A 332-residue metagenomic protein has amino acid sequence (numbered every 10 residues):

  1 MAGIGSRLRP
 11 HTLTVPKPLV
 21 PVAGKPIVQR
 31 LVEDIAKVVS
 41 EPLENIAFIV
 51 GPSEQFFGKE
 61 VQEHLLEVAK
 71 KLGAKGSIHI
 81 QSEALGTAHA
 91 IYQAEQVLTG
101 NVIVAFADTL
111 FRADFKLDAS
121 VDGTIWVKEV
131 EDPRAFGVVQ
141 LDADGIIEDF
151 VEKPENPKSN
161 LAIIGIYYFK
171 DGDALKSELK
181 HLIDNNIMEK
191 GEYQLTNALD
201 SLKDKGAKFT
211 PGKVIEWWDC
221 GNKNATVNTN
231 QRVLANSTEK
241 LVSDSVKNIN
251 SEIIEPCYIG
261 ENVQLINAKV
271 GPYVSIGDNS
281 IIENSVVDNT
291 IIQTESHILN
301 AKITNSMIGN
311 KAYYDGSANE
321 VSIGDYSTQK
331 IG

Functional and structural regions predicted by a protein language model:
M1, V50, F106, V127-K128: Short beta-strand/turn micro-motifs composed of small residues that flank or help shape donor/cofactor-binding pockets
I4, D108-T109: Active-site metal-binding loops of divalent metal-dependent hydrolases
R7, L13, V20-P21, K25-A105 (+3 more regions): Conserved N-terminal catalytic core of the sugar/cofactor nucleotidyltransferase
P18, K75-S77, I146, K208-T210: Conserved beta-strand segments of alpha/beta enzyme cores
L19, V139-L141, P211: A structural signal for short hydrophobic beta-strand segments in well-ordered beta-sheet cores
A47-G51, V127, I291, M307: Short internal beta-strands
L110-N186: Conserved core of the sugar-phosphate nucleotidyltransferase
H181-G332: Left-handed beta-helix
